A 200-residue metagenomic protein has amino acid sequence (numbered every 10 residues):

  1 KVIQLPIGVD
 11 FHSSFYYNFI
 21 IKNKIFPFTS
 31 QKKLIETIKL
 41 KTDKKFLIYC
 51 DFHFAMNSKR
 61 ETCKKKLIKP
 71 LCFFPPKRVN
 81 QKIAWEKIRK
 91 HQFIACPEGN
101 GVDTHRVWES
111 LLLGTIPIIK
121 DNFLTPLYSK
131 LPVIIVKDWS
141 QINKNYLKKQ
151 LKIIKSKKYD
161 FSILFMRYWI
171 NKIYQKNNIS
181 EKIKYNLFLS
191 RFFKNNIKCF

Functional and structural regions predicted by a protein language model:
K1-W108, L112-I135, I153, K157-C199: Nucleotide-sugar donor-binding catalytic core of glycosyltransferases
P132-L147: Change "using UDP/GDP/dTDP sugars" to "using nucleotide sugars
